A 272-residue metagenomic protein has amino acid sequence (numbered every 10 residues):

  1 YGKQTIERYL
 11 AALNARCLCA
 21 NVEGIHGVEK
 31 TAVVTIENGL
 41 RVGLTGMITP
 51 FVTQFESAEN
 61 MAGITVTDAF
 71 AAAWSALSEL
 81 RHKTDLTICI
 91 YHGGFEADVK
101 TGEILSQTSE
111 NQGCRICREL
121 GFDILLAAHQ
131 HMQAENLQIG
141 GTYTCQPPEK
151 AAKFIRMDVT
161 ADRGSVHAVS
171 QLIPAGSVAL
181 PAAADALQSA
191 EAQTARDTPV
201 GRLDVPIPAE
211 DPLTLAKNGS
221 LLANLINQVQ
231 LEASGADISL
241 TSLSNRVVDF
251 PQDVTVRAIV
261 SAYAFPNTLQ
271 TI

Functional and structural regions predicted by a protein language model:
Y1-A179, A186, K217-V229: Acidic, metal/ion-coordinating pockets
H82, L187-I272: Non-catalytic terminal accessory segments
